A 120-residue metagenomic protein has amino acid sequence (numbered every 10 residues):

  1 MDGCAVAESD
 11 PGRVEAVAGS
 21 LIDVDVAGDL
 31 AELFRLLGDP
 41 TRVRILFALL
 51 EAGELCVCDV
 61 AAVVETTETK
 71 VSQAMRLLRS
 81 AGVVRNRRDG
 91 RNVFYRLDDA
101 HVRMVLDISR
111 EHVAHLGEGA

Functional and structural regions predicted by a protein language model:
M1-L37, A120: N-terminal leader segment of winged-helix/HTH proteins
P11, T66-T69: Glycine-centered signal
V24-T67, D89, V93-A100: N-terminal helix-turn-helix DNA-binding core of bacterial DNA-binding proteins
G38, V71, L78: Divalent metal-coordination and catalytic microenvironments
R42, Q73-A74: Histidine-centered divalent metal-coordination motifs
E51, R96-A120: Conserved segment of winged-helix/HTH DNA-binding domains
A62, Q73, R79-S80: Alpha-helical residues within the helix-turn-helix
